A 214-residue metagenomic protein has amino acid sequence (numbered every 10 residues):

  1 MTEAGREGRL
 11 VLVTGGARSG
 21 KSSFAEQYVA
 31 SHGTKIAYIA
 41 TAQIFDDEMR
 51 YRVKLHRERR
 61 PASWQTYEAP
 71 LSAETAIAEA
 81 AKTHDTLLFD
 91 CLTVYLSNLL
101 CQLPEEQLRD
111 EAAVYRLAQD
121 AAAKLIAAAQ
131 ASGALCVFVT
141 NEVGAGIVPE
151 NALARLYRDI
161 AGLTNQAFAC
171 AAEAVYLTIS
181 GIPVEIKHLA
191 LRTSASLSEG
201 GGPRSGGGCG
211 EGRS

Functional and structural regions predicted by a protein language model:
T2-G8: Phosphate-binding P-loop
V11-A80: Conserved P-loop
A25, H56, L88, N141 (+1 more regions): Residue-level signal for inorganic ion chemistry
I36, L87, A174-L177: Short, well-ordered beta-strand core segments
L71, L96-T193: Replace "adjacent to P-loop NTPase cores in ATP/GTP-dependent enzymes" with "adjacent to NTP-binding cores
K82-D85: Short acidic/histidine-rich motifs immediately flanking catalytic phosphotransfer sites in two-component signaling
E199-G201, G207: Glycine-biased, low-complexity coil/linker segments
